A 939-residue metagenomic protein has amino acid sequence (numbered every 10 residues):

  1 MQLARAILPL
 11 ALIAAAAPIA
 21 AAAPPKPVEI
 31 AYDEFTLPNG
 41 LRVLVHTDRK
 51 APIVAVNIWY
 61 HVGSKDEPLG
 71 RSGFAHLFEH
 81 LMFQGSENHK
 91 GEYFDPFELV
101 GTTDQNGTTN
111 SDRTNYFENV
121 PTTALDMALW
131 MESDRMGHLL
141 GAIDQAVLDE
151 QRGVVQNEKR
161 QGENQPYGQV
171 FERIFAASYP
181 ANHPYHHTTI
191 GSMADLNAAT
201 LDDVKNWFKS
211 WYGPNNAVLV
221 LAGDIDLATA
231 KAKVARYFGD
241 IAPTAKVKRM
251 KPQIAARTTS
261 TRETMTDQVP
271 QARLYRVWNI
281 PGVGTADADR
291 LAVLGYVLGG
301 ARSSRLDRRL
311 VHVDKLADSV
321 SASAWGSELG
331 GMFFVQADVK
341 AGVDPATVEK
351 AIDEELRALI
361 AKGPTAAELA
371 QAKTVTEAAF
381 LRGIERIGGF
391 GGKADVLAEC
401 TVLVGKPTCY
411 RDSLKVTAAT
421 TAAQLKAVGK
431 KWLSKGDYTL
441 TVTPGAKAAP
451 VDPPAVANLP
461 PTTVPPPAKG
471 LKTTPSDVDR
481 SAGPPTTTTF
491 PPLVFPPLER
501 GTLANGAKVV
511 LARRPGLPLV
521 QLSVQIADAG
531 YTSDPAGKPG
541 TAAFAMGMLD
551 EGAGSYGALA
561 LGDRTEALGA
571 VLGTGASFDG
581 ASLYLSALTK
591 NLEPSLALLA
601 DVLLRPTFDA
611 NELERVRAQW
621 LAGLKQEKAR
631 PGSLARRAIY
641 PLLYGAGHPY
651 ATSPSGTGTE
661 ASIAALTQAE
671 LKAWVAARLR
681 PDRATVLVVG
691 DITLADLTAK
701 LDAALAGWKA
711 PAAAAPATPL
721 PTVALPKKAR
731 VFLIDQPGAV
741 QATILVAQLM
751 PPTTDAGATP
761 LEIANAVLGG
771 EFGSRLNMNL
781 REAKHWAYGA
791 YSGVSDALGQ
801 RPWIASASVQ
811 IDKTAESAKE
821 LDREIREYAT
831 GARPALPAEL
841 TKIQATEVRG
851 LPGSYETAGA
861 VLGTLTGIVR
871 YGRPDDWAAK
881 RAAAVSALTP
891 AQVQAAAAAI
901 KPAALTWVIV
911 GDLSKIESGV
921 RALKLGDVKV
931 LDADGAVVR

Functional and structural regions predicted by a protein language model:
M1-L8: Bacterial N-terminal signal peptides that target proteins for export
I13-A14, P18-L44, D226-T266, R308 (+8 more regions): Proteolytic maturation boundary segments
H46, A51-L69, G73-L77, G91-H138 (+15 more regions): M16 family metallopeptidases and their MPP-like homologs
L125-M127, L227-K231, A286, V343-T347 (+5 more regions): Short, conserved charged micro-motifs
R152: N-terminal cationic and glycine-rich segments that engage phosphates or anionic surfaces
